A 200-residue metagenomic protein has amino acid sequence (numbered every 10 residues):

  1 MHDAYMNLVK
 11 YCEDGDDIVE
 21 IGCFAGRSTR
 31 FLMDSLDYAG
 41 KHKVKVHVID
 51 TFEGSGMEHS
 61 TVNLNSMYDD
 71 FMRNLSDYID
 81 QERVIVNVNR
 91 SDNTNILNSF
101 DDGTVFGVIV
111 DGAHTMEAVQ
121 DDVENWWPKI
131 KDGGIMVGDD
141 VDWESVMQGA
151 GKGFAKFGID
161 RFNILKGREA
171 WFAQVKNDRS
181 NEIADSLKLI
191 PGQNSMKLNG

Functional and structural regions predicted by a protein language model:
H2-G200: S-adenosylmethionine/decaboxylated-SAM
